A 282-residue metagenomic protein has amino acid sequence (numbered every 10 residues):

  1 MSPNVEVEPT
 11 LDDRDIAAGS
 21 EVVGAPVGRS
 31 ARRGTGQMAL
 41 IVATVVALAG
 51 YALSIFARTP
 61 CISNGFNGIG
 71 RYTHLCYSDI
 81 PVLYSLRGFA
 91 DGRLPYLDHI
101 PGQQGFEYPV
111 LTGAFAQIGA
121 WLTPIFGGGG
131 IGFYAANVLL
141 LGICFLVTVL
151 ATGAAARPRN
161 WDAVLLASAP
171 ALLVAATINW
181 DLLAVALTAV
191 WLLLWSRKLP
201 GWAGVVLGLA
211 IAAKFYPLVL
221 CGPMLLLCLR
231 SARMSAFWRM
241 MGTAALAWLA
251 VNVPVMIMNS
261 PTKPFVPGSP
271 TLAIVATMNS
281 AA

Functional and structural regions predicted by a protein language model:
S2-A156: TM-lumen/periplasm interface segments of multi-pass membrane proteins, especially the first transmembrane helix
L150-A169: Transmembrane-helix signature of polytopic, membrane-embedded enzymes that assemble or transfer cell-envelope glycans
A151, A184-L199: Specific aromatic-rich, kink-prone transmembrane helix
A176-A184: Short acidic/glycine- and proline-prone juxtamembrane loop motifs at membrane-interface regions of multi-pass membrane
L194-L209, G242: Short hydrophobic alpha-helices at membrane interfaces in multi-pass membrane enzymes
V205-L227, A250: Transmembrane helices and adjacent periplasmic/lumenal helix-loop junctions of polyprenol-phosphate-dependent
V219-L246: Perimembrane helix-loop-helix junctions
F237-A282: Membrane-lumen/periplasm interface segments of specific transmembrane helices in polyprenyl phosphate-linked
